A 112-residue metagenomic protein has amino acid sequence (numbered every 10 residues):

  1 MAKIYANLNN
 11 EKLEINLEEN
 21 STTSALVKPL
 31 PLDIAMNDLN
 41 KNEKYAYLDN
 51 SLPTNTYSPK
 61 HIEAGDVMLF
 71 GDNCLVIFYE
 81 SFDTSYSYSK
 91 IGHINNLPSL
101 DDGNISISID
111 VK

Functional and structural regions predicted by a protein language model:
A2-E43: N-terminal secretory signal peptides
E19-S21, I34-K112: Glycine-rich active-site loops that engage anionic ligands at enzyme catalytic sites
